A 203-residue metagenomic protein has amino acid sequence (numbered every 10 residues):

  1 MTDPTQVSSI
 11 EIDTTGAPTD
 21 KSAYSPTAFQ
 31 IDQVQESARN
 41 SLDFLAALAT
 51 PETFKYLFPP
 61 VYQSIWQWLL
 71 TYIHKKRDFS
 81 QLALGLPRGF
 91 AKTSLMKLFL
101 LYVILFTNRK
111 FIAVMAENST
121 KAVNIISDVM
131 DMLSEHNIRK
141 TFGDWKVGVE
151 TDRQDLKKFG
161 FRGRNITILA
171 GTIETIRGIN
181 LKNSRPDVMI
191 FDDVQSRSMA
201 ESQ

Functional and structural regions predicted by a protein language model:
M1-S80: N-terminal accessory segments
T53-F54, H136-K140, A200-S202: Short, polar/flexible loop-turn hinges at active-site or ligand-entry regions and domain interfaces
R77-D78, N108-R109, N183-R185: Short loop/turn elements that form and flank the Walker-type P-loop nucleotide-binding site in RecA-like NTPase cores
L82-T141: Conserved P-loop
P87, F99-V103, D144-G148, R153-K157 (+1 more regions): Catalytic micro-motifs at enzyme active sites that drive phosphoryl/nucleotidyl and oxygen chemistry
M115-I173: Conserved nucleotide-state-sensing and coupling region of NTP-binding domains
R153-Q203: Conserved RecA-like ASCE ATPase "motif II neighborhood" in helicase/translocase motors
